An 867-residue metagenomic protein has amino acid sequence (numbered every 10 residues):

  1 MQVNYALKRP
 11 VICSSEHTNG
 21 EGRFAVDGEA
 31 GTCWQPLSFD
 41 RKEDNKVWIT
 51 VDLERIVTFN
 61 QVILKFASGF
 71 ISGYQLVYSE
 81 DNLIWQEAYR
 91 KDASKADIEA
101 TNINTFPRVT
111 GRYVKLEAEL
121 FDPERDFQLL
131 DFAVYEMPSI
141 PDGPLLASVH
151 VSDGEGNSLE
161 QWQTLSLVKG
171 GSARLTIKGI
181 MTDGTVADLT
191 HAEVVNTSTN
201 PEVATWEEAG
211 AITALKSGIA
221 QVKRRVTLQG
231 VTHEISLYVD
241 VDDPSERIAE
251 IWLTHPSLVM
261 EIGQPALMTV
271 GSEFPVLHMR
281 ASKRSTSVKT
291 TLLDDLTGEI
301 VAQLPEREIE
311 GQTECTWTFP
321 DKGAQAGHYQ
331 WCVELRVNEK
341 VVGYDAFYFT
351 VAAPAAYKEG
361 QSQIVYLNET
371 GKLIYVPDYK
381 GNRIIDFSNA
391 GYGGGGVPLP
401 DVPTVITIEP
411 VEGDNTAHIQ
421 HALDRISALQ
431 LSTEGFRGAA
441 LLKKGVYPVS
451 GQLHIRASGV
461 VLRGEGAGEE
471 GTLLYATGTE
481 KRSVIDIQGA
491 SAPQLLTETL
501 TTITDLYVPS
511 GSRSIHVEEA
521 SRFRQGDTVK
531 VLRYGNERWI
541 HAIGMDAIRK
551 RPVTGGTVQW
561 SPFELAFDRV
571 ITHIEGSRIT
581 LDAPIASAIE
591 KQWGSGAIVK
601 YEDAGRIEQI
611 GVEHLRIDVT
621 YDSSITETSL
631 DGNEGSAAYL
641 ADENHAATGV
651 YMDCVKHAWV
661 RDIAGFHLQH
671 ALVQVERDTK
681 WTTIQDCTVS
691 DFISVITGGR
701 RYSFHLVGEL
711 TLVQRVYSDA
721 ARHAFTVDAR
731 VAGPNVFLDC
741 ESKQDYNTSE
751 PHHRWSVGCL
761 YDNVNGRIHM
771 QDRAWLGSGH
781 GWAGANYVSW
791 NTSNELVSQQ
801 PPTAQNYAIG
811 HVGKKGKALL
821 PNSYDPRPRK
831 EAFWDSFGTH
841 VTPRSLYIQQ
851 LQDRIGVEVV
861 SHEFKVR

Functional and structural regions predicted by a protein language model:
M1-K8, P141-V149, R174, D183 (+3 more regions): Extracellular "leader-to-stem" segments immediately downstream of a signal peptide or signal-anchor in secreted/lumenal
M1-R55, A67-F70, R90-E99, Y135-P141: Disordered, acidic Ser/Thr/Pro-rich linker "stalks" and the adjacent N-terminal cap of the next globular domain
S14, E43-V47, F66-M137: Trp- and acidic/polar-enriched beta-sheet ligand-binding modules for extracellular glycan and matrix recognition
R108-T110, T213-G218, D321-G327: Surface-exposed, short loops/turns at beta-strand junctions within beta-sandwich domains
F132, Q452-R456, E469-G489, H516 (+9 more regions): Glycine-rich beta-solenoid repeat tracts in large extracellular/virion proteins
P141-I248, H278, G298: Extracytoplasmic soluble-region selector
G459, E608-V619, K656-H667, T679-S694 (+5 more regions): Right-handed parallel beta-helix
P734-R867: Gly/Ser/Thr/Ala-enriched C-terminal appendages of enzymes
